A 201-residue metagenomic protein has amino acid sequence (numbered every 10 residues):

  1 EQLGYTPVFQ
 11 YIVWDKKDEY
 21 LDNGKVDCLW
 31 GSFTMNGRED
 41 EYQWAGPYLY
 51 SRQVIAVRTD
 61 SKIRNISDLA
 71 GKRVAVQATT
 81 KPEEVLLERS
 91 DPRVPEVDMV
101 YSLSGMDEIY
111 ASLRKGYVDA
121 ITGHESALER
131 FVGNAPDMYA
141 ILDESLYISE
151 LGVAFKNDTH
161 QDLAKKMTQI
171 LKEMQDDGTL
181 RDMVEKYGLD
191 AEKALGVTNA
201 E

Functional and structural regions predicted by a protein language model:
E1-Q2, S67, G71-R73, A78-K81 (+1 more regions): Extended ligand-binding regions for polar small-molecule ligands
E1-T6, P82-L103, V132-P136, E185: Ligand-binding cleft/hinge of the Venus flytrap
Q2, Q10-Y11, D15-D27, Q43 (+4 more regions): Short helices/loops that flank or line small-molecule/ion binding pockets
T6-D68, A140, S145: Acidic, polar ligand-binding/catalytic clefts
D15-K16, T34-R38, S61-I63, T79-E84 (+6 more regions): Solvent-exposed loop/turn segments at secondary-structure junctions within structured extracellular/periplasmic domains
K16, S32-E41, V85-E88, S112-Y147: A ligand-binding cleft/hinge motif common to bilobed small-molecule-binding domains
Y50-V57, E125, E129, G133-K172 (+1 more regions): Periplasmic-binding protein-like
K62-R73, N199-E201: Immediate post-signal peptide segment of exported/extracytoplasmic ligand-binding proteins
